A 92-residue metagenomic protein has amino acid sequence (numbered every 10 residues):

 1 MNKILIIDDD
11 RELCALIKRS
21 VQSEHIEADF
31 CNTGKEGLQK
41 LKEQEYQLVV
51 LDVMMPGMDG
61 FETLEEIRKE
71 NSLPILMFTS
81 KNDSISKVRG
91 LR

Functional and structural regions predicted by a protein language model:
A15-S23: Charged docking surfaces used in two-component/phosphorelay signaling
H25-N32, K40: Short hydrophobic/Thr-rich beta-strand motif most characteristic of the beta2 strand and flanking loop of CheY-like
F30, G57-M58, S84, R92: Residue-level signal for the "D+5" position in two-component response regulator receiver
N32-E36, D59-E62, S86: Acidic catalytic/metal-coordinating carboxylates
Q39, D59-L73: Short amphipathic alpha-helix used as the core "switch/output" element in two-component signaling
Q44-V50: Active-site beta3 strand of CheY-like receiver
V53-M55: Receiver (REC) domain active-site loop signature in two-component systems and cognate sites in sensor histidine kinases
